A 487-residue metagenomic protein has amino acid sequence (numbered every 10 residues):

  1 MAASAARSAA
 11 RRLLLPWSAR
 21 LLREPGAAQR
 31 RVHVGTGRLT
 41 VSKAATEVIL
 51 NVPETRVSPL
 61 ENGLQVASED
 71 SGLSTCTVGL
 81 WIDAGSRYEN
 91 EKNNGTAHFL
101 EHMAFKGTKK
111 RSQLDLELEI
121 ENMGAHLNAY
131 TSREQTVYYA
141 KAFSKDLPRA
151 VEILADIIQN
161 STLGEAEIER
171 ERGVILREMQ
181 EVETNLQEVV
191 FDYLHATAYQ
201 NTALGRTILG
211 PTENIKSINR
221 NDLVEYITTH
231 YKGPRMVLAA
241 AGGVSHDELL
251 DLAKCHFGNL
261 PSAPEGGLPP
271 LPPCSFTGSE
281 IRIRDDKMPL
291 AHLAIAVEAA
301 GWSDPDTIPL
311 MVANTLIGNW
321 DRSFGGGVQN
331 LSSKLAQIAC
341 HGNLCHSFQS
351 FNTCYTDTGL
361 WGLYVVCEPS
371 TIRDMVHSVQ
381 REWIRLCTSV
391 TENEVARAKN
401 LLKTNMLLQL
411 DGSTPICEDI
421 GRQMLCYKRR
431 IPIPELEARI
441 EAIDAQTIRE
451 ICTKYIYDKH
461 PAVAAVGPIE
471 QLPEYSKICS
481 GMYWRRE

Functional and structural regions predicted by a protein language model:
A2-T40, P53, P59, K106-T277 (+3 more regions): Charge-rich, well-structured scaffold segments of protease-associated domains
E47-L50: Short loop/turn motifs at secondary-structure junctions and domain boundaries
E54-E69: Mature N-terminal segment immediately following signal peptide/propeptide cleavage in secreted/periplasmic
G63, D70-I120, L194, P305-G318: Active/ligand-binding-proximal structured segments within catalytic/core domains that scaffold catalytic residues
N330-L331: Basic, alpha-helical interaction scaffolds
K334: Cationic, beta-structured binding surfaces that engage anionic biopolymers and membranes
